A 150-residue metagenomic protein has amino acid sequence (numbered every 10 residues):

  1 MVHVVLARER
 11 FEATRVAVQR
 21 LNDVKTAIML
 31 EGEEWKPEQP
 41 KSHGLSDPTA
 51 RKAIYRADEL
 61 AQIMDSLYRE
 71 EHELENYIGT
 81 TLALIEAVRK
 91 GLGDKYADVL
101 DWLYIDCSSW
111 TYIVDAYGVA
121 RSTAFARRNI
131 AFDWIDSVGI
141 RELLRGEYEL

Functional and structural regions predicted by a protein language model:
M1-V88, I140-L150: N-terminal interaction/assembly modules
V5, S46, A116, S122-T123: Coiled-coil-like amphipathic alpha-helices with heptad-repeat character
R20, V24, Y117, A124-F125: Secondary-structure boundary/capping motif
K90-G91, G118: Short, conserved sequence motifs enriched in acidic/basic residues, glycine, and aromatics that mark functional "hot
G91-S108: Short amphipathic alpha helix immediately N-terminal
D106-S122: Helix-turn-helix DNA-binding module
A124-E142: DNA major-groove recognition helices of helix-turn-helix
